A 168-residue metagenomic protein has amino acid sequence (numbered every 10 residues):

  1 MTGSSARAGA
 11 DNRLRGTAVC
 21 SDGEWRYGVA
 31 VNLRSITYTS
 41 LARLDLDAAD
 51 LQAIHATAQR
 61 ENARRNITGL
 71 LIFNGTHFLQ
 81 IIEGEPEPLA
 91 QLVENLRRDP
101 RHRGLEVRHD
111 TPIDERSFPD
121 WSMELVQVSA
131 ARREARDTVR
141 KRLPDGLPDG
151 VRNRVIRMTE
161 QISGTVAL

Functional and structural regions predicted by a protein language model:
M1-G28: N-terminal amphipathic/basic-hydrophobic helices that include classical n-h-c signal peptides and signal-anchor
V19-L168: Charge-rich, low-complexity N-terminal segments
